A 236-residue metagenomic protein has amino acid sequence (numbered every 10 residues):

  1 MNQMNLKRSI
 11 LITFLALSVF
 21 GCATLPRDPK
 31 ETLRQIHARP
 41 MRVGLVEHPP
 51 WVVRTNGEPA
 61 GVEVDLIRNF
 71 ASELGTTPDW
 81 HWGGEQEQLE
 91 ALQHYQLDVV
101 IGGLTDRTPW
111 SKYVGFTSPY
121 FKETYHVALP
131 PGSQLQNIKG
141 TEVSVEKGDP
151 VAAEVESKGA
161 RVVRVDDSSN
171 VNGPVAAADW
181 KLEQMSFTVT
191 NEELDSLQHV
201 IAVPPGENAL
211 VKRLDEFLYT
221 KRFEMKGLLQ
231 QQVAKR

Functional and structural regions predicted by a protein language model:
M1-C22: Sec-dependent bacterial lipoprotein signal peptides
C22-L104, P109, V151, V162-V163: Extracytoplasmic small-molecule ligand-binding "clamshell" domains of the periplasmic binding protein/Venus flytrap
A23-L25, G61-E73, G132-E156, D195-R236: Extended ligand-binding regions for polar small-molecule ligands
P40-E47, V114-L135, I201-P204: Hydrophobic/proline-rich hinge and linker segments of small-molecule sensing/allosteric domains, predominantly
R42-V46, E142-S144, V175: Short, well-ordered beta-strand segments
F70, L92-Q93, S168-V171, L214: Hydrophobic residues within well-ordered alpha-helices
G102-Y113, S168-S196: A ligand-binding cleft/hinge motif common to bilobed small-molecule-binding domains
G103-T105, P130-S133, E146-A152, A178-L182: Short, polar loop motifs at secondary-structure junctions
